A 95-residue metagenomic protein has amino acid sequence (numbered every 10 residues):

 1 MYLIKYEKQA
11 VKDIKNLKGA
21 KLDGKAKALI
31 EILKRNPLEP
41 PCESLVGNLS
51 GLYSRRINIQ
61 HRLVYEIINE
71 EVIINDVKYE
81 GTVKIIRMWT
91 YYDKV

Functional and structural regions predicted by a protein language model:
M1-Y6, G51: Short, exposed beta-strand "edge-strand" segments with a Pro/Gly-rich flavor and a Y/T-containing core
L3-K5, K12-N16, A20, G24 (+3 more regions): Enriched for short, Lys/Arg-rich terminal
Q9-K12, E31-L33: Short, functional N-terminal and low-complexity linear motifs
D23-E31: Short, well-structured alpha-helical segments
E31-R56: A short, surface-exposed loop/turn module that caps and links secondary-structure elements
